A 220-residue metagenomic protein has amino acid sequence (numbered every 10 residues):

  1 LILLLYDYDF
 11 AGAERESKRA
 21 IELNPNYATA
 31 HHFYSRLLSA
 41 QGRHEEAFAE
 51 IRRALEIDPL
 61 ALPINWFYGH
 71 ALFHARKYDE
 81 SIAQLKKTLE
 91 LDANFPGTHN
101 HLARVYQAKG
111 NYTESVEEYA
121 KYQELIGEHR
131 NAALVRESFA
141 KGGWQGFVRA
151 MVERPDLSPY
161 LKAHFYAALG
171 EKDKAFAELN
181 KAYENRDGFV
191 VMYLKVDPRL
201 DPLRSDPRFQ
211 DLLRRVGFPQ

Functional and structural regions predicted by a protein language model:
L3, D9-Q220: Alpha-helical protein-protein interaction modules
